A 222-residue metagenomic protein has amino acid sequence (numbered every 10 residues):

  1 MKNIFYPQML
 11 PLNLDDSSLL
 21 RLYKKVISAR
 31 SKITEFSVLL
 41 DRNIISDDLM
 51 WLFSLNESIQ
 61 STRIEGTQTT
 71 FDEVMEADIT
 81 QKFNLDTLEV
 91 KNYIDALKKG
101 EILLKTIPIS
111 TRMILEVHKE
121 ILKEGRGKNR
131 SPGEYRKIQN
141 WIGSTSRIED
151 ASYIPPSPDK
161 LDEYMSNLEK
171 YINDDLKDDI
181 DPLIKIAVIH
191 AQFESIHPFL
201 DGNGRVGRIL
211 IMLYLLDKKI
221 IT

Functional and structural regions predicted by a protein language model:
M1-T222: FIC/Doc superfamily catalytic core
